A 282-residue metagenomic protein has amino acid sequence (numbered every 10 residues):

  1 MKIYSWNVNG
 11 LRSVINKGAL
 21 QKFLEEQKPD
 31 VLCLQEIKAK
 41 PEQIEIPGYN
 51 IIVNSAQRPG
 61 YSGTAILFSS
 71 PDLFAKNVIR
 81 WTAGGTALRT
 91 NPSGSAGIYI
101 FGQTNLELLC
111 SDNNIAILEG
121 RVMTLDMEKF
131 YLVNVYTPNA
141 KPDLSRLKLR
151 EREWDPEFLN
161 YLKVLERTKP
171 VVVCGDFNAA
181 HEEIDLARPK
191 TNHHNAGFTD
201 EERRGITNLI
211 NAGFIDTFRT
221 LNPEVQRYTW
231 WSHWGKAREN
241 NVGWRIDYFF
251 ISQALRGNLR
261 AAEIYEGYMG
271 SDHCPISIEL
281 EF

Functional and structural regions predicted by a protein language model:
M1-I46, N50, A56-S62, N91 (+2 more regions): N-terminal, active-site-proximal structural segment of metallo-dependent hydrolase catalytic domains
W6-N7, F23-P41, L132, Y161-E183 (+4 more regions): Active-site beta-strand/loop signature of hydrolases that rely on acidic residues for catalysis
K38, I44-P142: Structured beta-strand-rich core segments of catalytic domains in phosphoester-bond hydrolases
P41-Q43, Y61, A140-L144, A180-P189 (+2 more regions): Short catalytic/ligand-binding loop motif for oxyanion handling, primarily in non-cytosolic enzymes, centered on
N50, W154-V242, I246: Metal-dependent phosphoesterases centered on the DNase I-like endonuclease/exonuclease/phosphatase
S69-S70, L125-E128, S252-Q253, I278-F282: Active-site beta-strand termini and strand-to-loop segments that position acidic
I79-R80, G84-G85, C110-D112, D216-V225 (+1 more regions): Acidic carboxylate-rich catalytic motifs and surrounding loops in phosphoryl-/glycosyl-chemistry enzymes
Y131-E151, R188-E202: Active-site-proximal loop/helix segment associated with metal-binding centers of metalloenzymes
